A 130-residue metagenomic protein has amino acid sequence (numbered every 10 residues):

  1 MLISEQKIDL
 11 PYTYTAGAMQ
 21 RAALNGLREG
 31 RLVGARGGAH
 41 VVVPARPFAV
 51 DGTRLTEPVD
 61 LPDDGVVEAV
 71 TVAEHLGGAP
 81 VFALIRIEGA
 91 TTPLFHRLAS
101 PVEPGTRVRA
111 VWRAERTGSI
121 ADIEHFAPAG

Functional and structural regions predicted by a protein language model:
M1-L32, G130: A broadly conserved sequence feature marking short terminus-proximal activation segments in nucleic acid-centric
N25-P62: Cys/His-rich short segments
G65-V67, L98: Conserved hydrophobic positions within beta-strands
E68-T71, V111-R113: Conserved positions in beta-strands of structured domains
A73-L84, I120-I123: Short aromatic-glycine-enriched beta-strand elements
A90-P101: Beta-strand/loop nucleic-acid-binding surfaces
A99-A110: Short nucleic-acid-contacting surface segments enriched for D/E, G, S/T with interspersed K/R
R113-G130: OB-fold/S1-family single-stranded nucleic acid-binding modules
